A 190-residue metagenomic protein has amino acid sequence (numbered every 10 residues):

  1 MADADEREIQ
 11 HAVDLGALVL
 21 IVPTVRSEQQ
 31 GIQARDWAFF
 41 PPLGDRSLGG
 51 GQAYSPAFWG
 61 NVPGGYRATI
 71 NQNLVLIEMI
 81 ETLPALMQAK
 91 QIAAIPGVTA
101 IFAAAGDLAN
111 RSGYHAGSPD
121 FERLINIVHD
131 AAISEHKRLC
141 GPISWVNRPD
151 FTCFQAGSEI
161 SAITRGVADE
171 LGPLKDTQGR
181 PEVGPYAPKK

Functional and structural regions predicted by a protein language model:
M1-A2, D14, D36-R46, A68-Q72 (+1 more regions): Alpha-helix-loop-beta-strand connector modules within alpha/beta enzyme cores
M1-A2, L18-S27, I77-E81, G117 (+2 more regions): Catalytic beta/alpha-barrel core
R7-E8, A17-I95: Conserved anion-binding
D14-V19, F39-F40, A94-A100, R148-Q155: Glycine-enriched alpha-helix->loop->beta-strand junction motifs that scaffold or abut catalytic
V19-Q30, I101-R111, T152-P173: Glycine-rich phosphate-binding active-site loops on the catalytic face of alpha/beta enzymes
L20, A34, I92, A104 (+2 more regions): Conserved, mostly hydrophobic/aromatic
E28-G44, Y114, I160-Y186: C-terminal helical cap(s) of enzyme catalytic domains, especially alpha/beta-barrels
T82-P84, A93-S112: Histidine/lysine/aspartate-rich catalytic loop segments that bind and position anionic ligands
